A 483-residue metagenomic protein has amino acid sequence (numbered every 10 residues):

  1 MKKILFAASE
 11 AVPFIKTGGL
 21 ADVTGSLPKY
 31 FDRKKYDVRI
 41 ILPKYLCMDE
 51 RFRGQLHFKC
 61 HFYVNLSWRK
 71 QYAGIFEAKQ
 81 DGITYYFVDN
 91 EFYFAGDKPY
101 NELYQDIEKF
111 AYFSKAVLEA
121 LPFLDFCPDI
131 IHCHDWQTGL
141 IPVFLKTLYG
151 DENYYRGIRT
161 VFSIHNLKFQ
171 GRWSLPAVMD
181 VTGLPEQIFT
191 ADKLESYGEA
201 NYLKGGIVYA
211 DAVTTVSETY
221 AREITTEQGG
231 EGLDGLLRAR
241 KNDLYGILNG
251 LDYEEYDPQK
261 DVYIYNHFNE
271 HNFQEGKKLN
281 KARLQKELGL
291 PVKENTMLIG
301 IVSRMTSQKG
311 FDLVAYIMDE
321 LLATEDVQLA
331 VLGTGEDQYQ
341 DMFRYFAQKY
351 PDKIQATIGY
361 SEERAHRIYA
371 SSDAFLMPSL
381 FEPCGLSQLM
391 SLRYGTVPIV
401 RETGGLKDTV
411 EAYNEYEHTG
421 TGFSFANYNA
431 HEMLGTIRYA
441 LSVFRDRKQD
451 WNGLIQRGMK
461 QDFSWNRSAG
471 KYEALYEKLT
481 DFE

Functional and structural regions predicted by a protein language model:
M1-E483: Catalytic cores of nucleotide-sugar-dependent glycosyltransferases that transfer UDP/GDP/TDP-activated
